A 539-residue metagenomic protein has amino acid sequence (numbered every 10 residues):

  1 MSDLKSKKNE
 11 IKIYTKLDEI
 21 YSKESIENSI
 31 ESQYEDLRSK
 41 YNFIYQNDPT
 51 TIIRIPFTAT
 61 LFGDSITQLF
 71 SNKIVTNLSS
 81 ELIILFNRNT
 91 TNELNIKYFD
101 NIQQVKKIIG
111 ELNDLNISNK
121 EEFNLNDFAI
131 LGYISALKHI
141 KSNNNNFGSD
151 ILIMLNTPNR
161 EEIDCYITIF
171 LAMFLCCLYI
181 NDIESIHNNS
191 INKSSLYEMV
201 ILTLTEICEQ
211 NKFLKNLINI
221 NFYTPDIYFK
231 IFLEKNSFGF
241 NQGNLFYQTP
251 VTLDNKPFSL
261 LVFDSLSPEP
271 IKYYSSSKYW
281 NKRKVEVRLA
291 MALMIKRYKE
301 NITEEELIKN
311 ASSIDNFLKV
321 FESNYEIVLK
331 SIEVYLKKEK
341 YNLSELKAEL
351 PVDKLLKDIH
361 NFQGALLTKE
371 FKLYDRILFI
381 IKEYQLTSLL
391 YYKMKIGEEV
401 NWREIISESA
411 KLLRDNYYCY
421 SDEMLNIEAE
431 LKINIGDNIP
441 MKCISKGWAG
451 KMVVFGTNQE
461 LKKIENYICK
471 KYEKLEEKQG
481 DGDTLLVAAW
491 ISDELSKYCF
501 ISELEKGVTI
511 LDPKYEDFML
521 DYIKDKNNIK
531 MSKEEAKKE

Functional and structural regions predicted by a protein language model:
M1-G63, N72, L78, I83-I130 (+5 more regions): C-terminal nucleotide
N47, Q68-F70, P225: Residues that act as N-cap/strand-start positions at coil-to-secondary-structure junctions
R54-T67, L152-L175, H187-L196, D437-F455: Glycine/serine-rich anion-binding loops at beta->alpha junctions that coordinate negatively charged ligand groups
D64-L69, N211-L214: Short Pro/Gly-enriched beta-strand edge/turn motifs at strand-loop
E122-I151, I186-M199, E209-L214: FAD-binding glycine-rich core of flavoenzymes that anchor FAD
A129-A136, I169-N181, V200, L204 (+6 more regions): Buried hydrophobic packing segments
G148-D150, K235, F258-L260, A449-K451: Short, solvent-exposed beta-strand edge segments and adjacent coil->beta transition regions
R160-D264: Fold-level recognition of mixed alpha/beta catalytic cores in primary-metabolism enzymes, strongest
